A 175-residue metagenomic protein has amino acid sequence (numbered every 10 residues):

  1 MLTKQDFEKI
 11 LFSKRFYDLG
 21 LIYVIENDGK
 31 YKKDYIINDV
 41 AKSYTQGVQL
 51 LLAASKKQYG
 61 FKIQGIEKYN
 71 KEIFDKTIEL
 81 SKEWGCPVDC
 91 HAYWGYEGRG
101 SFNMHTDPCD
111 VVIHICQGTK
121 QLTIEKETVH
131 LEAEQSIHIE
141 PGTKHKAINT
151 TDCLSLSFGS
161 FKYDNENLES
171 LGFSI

Functional and structural regions predicted by a protein language model:
M1-D28: An N-terminal JmjN-like helical accessory module and its immediate linker preceding a catalytic domain
E26-Q135, T143-S174: Active-site region of the double-stranded beta-helix
